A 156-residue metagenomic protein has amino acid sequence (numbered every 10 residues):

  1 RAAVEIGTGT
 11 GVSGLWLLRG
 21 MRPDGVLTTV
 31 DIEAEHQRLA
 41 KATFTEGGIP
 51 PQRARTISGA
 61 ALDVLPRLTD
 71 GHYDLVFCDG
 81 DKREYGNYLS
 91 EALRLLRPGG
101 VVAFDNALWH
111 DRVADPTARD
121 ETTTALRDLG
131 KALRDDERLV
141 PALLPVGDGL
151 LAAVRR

Functional and structural regions predicted by a protein language model:
R1-R156: S-adenosylmethionine/decaboxylated-SAM
